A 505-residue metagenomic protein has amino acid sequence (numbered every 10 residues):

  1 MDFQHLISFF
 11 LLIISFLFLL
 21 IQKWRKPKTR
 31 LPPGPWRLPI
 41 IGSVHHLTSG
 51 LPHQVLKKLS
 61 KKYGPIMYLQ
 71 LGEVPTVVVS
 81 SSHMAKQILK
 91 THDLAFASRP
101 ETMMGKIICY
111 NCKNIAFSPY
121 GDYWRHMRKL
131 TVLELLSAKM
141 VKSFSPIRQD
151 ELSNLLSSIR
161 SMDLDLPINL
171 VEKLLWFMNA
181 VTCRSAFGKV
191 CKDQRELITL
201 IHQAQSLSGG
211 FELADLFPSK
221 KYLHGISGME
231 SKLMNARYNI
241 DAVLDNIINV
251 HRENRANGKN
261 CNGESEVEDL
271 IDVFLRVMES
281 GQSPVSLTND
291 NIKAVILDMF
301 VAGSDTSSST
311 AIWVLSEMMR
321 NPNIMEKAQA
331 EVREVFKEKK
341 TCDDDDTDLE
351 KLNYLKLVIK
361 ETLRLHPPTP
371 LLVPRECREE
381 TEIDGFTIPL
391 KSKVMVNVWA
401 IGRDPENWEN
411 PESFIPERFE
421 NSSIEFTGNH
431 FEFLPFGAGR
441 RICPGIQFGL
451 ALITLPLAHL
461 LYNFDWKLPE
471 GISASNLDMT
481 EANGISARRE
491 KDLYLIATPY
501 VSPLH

Functional and structural regions predicted by a protein language model:
M1-P27, A451: Terminal signal-anchor or tail-anchor transmembrane helices that tether membrane-associated enzymes to cellular
D2-Q4, L12, P32, L152 (+4 more regions): Cytochrome P450 proximal C-terminal region
S8-L11, L38-G42, M67-L71, P75-S80 (+13 more regions): Conserved, well-structured core segments
P27-I147, D165-L170, L174-V181, R195-K221 (+1 more regions): Cytochrome P450 substrate-recognition site 1
L31, V78-I88, L94-A97, S185-E196 (+6 more regions): Classical protein tyrosine phosphatase
P32-I40, S145-Q149, E196-Q205, S231 (+10 more regions): Cytochrome P450 I-helix active-site segment
Q87-K90, A400-S413: Cytochrome P450 core scaffold surrounding the K-helix E-X-X-R motif and the conserved "meander" helix-loop region
P100-I108, W124, K142-A311, K327 (+1 more regions): Cytochrome P450 heme-thiolate monooxygenase catalytic core
